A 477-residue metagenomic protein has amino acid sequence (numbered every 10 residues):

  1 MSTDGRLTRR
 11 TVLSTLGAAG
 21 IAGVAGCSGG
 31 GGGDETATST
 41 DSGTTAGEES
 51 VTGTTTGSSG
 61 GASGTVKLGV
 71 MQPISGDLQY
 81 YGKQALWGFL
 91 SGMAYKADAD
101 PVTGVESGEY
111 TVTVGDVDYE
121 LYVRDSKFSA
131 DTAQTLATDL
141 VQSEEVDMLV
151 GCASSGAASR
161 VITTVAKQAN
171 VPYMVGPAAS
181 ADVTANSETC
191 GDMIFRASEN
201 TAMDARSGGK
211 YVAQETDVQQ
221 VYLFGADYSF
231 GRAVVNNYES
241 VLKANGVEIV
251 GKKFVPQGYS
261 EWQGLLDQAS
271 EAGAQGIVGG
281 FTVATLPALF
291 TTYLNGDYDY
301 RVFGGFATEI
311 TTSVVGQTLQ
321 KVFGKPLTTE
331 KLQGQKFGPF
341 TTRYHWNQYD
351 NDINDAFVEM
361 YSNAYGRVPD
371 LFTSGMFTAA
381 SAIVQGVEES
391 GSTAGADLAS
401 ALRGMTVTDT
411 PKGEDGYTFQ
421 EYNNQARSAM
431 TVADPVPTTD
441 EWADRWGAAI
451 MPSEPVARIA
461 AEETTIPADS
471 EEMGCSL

Functional and structural regions predicted by a protein language model:
M1-L7: N-terminal secretory signal peptides
C27-A37: Bacterial lipoprotein signal-peptidase II cleavage site
G60-L90, A94-K96, T103-G104, R124-A130 (+4 more regions): Extracytoplasmic "Venus flytrap"
V123-V146, E261-G273: Short, well-structured alpha-helical segments in soluble
D131, S143-K253, D299-F337: Extracytoplasmic ligand/sensor domains, especially the bilobed periplasmic-binding protein
A233, N237, W346-V407: Extracellular/periplasmic ligand-binding modules, especially the Venus flytrap/periplasmic-binding
N295-F377, E472-S476: Extracellular/periplasmic periplasmic-binding protein-like sensory domains
E330, T410-L477: Solvent-exposed, acidic/polar segments of extracytosolic/periplasmic ligand-binding ectodomains
